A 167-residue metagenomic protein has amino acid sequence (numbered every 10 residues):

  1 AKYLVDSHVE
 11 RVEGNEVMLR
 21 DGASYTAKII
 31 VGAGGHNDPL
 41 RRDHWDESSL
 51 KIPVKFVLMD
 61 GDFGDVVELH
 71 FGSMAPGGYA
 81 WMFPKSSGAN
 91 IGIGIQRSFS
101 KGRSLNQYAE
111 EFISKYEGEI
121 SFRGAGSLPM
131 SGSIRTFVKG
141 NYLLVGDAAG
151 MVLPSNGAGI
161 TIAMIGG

Functional and structural regions predicted by a protein language model:
K2-F122, P129-V138, G150-V152: Predominantly flavin-linked oxidoreductase catalytic cores and closely associated redox partners
S133-G167: Conserved mid-domain beta->alpha element of the FAD-binding
